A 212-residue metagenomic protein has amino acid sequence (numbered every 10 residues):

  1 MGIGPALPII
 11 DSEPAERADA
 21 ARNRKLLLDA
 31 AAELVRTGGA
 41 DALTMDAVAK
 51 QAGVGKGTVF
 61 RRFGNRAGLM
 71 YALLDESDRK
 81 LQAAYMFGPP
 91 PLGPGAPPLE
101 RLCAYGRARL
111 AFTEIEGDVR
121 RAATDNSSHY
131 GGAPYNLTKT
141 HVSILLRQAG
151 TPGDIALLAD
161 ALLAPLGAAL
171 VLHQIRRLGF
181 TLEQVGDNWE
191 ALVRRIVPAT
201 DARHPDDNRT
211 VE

Functional and structural regions predicted by a protein language model:
M1-G38, A42-Q51, G68-Y71: Basic, helix-initiating cap at the start of DNA-binding domains
R17, R24, M45, A67 (+6 more regions): Short, structured helix-loop boundary elements
L26, K80, P90, R101-Y105 (+5 more regions): Charged catalytic carboxylate motif
E33, T37, N65, F87 (+5 more regions): Conserved amphipathic alpha-helical interaction elements at protein-protein interfaces in regulatory, energy-coupling
G53-F63: Short hydrophobic/aromatic patch on the recognition helix
A72, M86-I115: Hydrophobic alpha-helical connector segments
D75-Q82: Short, basic, alpha-helical segments at the C-terminal edge of helix-turn-helix-like DNA-binding modules
R120-G132, N136-K139, L146-I196, T200-E212: Hydrophobic/aromatic-rich alpha-helical bundle segments in the mid-to-C-terminal region
